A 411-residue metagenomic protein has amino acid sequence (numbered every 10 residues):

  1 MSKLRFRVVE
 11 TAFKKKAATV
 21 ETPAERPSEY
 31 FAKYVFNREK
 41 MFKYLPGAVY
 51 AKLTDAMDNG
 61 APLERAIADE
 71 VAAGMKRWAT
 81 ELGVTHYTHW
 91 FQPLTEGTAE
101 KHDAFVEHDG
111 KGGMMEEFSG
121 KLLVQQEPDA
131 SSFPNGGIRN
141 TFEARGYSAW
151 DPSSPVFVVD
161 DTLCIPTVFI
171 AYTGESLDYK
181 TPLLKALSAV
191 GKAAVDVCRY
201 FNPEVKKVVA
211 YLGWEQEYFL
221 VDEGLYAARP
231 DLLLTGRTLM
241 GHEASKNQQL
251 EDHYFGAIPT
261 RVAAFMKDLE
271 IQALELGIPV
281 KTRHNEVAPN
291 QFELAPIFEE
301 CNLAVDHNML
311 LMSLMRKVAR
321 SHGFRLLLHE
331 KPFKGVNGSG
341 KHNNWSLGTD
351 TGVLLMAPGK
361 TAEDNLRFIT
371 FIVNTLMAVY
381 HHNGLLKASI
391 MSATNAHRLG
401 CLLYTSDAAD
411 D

Functional and structural regions predicted by a protein language model:
K15-S119, V124-N140: Histidine/acidic residue-rich metal-binding segments in metalloenzymes
F42-L53, A72-A79, L94, E100-H108 (+9 more regions): Structured alpha-helical segments in the cores of large, soluble enzyme domains
E64-A66, F201-L212, V280-H284, R325-H329 (+1 more regions): Flexible, glycine/charged-enriched surface loops at secondary-structure junctions
R145-E270: ATP/Mg2+-dependent ligation/transfer catalytic cores
L177, L250-H253, Q291-C301, W345: Short, hydrophobic beta-strand segments
V209-V221, N285-F292, K331-S339, S389-L403: A glycine-rich phosphate-binding loop feature that marks nucleotide/adenosyl-phosphate handling sites
A257, H307-L310, L314-L328, G335-N337 (+1 more regions): Catalytic or ion-translocation cores adjacent to nucleophile or general acid/base/metal-coordination motifs in diverse
Y404-D411: Conserved small/polar residues in nucleotide/adenosyl-binding loops
